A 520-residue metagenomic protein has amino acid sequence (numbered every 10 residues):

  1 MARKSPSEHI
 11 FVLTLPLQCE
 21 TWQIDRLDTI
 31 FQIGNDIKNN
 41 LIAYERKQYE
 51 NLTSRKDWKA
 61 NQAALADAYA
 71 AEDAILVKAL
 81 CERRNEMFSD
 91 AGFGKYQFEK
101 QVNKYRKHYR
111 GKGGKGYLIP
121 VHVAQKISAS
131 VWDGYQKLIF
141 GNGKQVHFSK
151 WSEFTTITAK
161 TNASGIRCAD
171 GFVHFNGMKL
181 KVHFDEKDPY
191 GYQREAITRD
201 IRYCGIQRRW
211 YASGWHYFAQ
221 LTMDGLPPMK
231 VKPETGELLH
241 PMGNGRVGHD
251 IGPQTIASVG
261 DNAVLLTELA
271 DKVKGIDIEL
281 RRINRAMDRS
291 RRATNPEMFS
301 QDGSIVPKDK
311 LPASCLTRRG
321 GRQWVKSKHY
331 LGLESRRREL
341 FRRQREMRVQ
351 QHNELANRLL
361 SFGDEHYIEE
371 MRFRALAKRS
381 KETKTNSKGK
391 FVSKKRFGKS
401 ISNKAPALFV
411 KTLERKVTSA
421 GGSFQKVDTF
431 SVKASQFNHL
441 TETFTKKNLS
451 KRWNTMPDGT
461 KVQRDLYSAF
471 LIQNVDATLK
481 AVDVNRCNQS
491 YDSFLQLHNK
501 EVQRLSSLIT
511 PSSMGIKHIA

Functional and structural regions predicted by a protein language model:
M1-A124, I519: Gly/serine-rich nucleotide phosphate-binding loop at the start of the catalytic core of nucleotide/ADP-ribose-handling
R3, Y217-A520: Positively charged, helix-rich recognition surfaces that bind polyanionic ligands
F11-L17, L180-E186, E195, L266-T267: Generic detection of short hydrophobic beta-strand segments and adjacent strand-loop junctions
G34, L80, R84, I127-Y135 (+3 more regions): Short amphipathic alpha-helical coiled-coil/interface segments
K38-E45, Y49, Y135-N142, T255 (+2 more regions): A generic secondary-structure signal for well-formed alpha-helical elements
L41, K126-G134, L138, L466-D476: Stable alpha-helical structural segments in soluble proteins, enriched in small hydrophobic residues
S54-A68, V146-G165, G303-A313, Y491-S506: Amphipathic alpha-helical surface "interface" segments used for docking/oligomerization or membrane association within
L65-A212, E382, G398-K399, N403 (+1 more regions): Acidic carboxylate diad motif detector
